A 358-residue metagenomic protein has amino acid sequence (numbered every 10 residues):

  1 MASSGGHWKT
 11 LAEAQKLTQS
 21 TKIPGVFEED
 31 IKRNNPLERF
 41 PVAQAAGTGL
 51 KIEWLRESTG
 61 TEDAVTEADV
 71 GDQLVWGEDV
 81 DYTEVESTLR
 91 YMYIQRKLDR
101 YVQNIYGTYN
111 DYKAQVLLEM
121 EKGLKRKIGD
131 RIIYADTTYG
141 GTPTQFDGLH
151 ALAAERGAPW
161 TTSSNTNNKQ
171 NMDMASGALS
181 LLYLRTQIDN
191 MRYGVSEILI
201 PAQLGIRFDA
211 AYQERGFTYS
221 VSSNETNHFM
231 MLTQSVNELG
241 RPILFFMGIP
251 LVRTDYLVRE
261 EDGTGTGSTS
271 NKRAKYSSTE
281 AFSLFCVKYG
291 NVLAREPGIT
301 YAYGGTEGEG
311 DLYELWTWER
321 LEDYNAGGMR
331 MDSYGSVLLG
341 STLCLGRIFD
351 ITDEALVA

Functional and structural regions predicted by a protein language model:
A2-R39, L55, P143-D189, Y193-E197 (+1 more regions): Sequence/fold signature of self-assembling virion shell proteins
G5-G6, T18-R96, L117, G140-D147: Assembly/oligomerization interface modules of large self-assembling protein complexes
Q103-N110: Second-shell loop/turn segments in exported
E121-G129, I133: Sec-exported extracytoplasmic/periplasmic mature domains
